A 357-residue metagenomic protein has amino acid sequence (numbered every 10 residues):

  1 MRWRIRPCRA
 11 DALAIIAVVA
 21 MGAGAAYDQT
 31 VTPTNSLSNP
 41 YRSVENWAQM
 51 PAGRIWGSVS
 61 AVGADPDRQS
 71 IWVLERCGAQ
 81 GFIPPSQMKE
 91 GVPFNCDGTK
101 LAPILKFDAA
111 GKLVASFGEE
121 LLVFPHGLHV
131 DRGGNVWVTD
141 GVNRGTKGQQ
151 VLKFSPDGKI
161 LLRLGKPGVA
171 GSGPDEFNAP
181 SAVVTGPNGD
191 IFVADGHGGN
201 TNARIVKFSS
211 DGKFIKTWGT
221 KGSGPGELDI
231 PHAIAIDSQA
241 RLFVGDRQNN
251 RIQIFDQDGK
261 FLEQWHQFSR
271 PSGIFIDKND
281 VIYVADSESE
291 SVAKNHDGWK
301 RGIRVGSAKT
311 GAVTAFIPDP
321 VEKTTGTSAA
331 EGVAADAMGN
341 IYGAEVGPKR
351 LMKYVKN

Functional and structural regions predicted by a protein language model:
M1-C8: N-terminal secretory signal peptides that target proteins for export/translocation
R4, A14-I15, K159: Generic short N-terminal amphipathic or hydrophobic helices
D11-G22: Bacterial N-terminal signal peptides
G24-N357: Eukaryotic scaffold repeat domains enriched in small/polar residues
